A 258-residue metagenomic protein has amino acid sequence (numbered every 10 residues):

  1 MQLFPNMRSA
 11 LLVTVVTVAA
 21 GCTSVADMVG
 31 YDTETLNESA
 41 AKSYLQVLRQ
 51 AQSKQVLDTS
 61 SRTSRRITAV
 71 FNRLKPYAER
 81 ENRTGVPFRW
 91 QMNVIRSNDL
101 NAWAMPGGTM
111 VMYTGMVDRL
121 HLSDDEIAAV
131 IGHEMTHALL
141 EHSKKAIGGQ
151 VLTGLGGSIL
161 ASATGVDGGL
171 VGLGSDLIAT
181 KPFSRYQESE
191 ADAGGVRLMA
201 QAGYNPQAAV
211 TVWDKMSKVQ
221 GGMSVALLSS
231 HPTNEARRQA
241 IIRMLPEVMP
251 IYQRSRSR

Functional and structural regions predicted by a protein language model:
L3, R8-S9, V13, A20-R258: A Zn2+-metalloprotease active-site environment signal
